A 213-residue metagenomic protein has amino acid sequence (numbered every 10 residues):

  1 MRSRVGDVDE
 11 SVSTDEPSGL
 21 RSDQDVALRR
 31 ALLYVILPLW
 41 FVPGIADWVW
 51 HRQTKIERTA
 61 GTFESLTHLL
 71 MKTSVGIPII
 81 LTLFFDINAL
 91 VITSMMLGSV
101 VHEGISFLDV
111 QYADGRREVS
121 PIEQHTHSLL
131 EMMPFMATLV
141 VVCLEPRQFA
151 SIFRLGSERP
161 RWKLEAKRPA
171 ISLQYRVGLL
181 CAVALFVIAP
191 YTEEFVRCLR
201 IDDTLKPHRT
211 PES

Functional and structural regions predicted by a protein language model:
M1-V26, R30, V196-S213: Transit-peptide-like, low-complexity N-terminal presequences and other terminal intrinsically disordered regions
D9-Y34, P78-T93, V140-R159, A166-Q174: Helix-coil boundary and interhelical linker segments in multi-pass alpha-helical membrane proteins
F41-W50, S99-A113, A182-R197: Transmembrane alpha-helical segments that form the membrane-embedded catalytic/substrate-channel core of multi-pass
I45-S65, C198-D202: Membrane-interface helix-loop junction between the first two transmembrane segments
E57-L70, S120-H125: Juxtamembrane helix-capping/reentrant segments at transmembrane boundaries
L69-T82, L129-L139: Core segments of transmembrane alpha-helices that mediate helix-helix packing or line hydrophobic substrate/ligand
I92-W162: Membrane-proximal helix-loop-helix units in multi-pass membrane proteins
A166-S213: A hydrophobic membrane-anchoring alpha-helix module
